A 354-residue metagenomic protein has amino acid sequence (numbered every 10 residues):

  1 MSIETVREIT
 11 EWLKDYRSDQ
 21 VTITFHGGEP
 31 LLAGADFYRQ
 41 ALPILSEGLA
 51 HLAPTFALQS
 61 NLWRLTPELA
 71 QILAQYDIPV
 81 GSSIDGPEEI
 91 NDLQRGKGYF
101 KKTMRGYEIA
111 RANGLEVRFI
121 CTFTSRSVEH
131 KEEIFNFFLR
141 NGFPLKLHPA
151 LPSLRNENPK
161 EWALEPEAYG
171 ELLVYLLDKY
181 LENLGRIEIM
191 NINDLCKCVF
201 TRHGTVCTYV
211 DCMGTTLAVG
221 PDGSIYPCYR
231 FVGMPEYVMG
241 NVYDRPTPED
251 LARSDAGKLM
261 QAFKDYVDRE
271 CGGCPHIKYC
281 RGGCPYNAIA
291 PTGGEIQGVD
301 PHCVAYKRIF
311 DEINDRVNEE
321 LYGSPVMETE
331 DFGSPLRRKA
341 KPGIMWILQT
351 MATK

Functional and structural regions predicted by a protein language model:
M1-E4, D36, K102-R105, E129 (+8 more regions): Generic recognition of stable, solvent-exposed alpha-helical segments in well-folded globular domains
I3-T24, A33-L154, E161-W162: Radical SAM/AdoMet-radical enzyme domain recognition
G28-E29: Active-site neighborhood of divalent metal-dependent phosphoester/pyrophosphate hydrolases
T55-F56, I192, R253-S254: Short, basic, glycine/proline-bearing loop/turn elements
Q94-A218, D222, R230-M239: Radical SAM enzyme [4Fe-4S]-AdoMet core and its adjacent flexible, acidic and glycine-rich loops/tails across
G233-K354: Flexible mid-to-C-terminal extensions adjoining Fe-S/redox cofactors in radical SAM and related proteins
